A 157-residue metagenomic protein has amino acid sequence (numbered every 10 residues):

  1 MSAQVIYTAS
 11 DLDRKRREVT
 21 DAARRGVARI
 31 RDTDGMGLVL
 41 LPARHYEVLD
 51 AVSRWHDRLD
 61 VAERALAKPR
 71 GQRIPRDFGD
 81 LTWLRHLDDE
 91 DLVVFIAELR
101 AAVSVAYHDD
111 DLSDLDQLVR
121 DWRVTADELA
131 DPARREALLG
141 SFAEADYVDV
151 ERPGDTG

Functional and structural regions predicted by a protein language model:
M1-V5, G79-T82: Extended, non-globular alpha-helical segments
Y7-R24: The conserved cystathionine-beta-synthase
R24-G26, I30: An N-terminal domain-cap segment
I30-P42: A glycine-centered beta-loop-beta connector
R44-L66: A short, polar/charged loop-to-alpha-helix boundary motif
D60-L84: Structured domain cores in non-transmembrane regions
R76-R120: Charged/polar low-complexity intrinsically disordered segments, enriched in acidic residues
L118-G157: Glycine-rich, aromatic-bearing surface loops/beta-hairpins
